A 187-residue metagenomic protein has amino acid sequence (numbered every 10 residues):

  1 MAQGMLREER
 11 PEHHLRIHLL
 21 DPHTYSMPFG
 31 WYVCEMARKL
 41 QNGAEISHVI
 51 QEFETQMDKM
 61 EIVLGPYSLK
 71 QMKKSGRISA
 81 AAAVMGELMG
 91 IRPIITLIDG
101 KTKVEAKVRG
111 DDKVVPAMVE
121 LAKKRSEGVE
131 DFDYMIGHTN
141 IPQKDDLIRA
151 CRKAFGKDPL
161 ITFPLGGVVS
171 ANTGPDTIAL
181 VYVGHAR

Functional and structural regions predicted by a protein language model:
M1-H18, T24-R187: Mixed-charge interfacial surface used for oligomerization/domain docking and macromolecular partner engagement
